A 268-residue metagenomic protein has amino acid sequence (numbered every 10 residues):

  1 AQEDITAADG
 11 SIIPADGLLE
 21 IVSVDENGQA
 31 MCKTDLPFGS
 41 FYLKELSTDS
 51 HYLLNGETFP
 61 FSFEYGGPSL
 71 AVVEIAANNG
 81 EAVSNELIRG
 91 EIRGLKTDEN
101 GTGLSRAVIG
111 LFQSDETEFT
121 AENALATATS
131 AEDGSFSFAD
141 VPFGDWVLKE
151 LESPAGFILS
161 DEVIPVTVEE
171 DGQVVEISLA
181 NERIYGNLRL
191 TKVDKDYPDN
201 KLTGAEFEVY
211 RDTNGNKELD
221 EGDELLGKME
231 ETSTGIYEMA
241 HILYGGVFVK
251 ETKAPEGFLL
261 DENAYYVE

Functional and structural regions predicted by a protein language model:
A1-E268: Solvent-exposed loop/turn and edge beta-strand elements of beta-rich ligand-binding domains
